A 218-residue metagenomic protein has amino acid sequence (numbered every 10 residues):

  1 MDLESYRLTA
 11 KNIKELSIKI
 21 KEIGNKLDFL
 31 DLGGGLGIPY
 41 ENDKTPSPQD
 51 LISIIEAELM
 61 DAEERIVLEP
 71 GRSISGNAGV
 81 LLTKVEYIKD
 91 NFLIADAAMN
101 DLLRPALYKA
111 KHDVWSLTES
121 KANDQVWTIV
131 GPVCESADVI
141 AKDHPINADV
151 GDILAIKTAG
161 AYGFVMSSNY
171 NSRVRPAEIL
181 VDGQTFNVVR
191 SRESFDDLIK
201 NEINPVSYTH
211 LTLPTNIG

Functional and structural regions predicted by a protein language model:
M1-N91, N171-R173: Active-site loop/helix belt of alpha/beta enzymes
I54, R65-L211: Charged (often Lys/Glu-rich) extended helix/loop segments that serve as interaction or gating elements
H210-G218: Single conserved hydrophobic/aromatic residue that forms the stacking wall/gate of nucleotide- or nucleobase-binding
